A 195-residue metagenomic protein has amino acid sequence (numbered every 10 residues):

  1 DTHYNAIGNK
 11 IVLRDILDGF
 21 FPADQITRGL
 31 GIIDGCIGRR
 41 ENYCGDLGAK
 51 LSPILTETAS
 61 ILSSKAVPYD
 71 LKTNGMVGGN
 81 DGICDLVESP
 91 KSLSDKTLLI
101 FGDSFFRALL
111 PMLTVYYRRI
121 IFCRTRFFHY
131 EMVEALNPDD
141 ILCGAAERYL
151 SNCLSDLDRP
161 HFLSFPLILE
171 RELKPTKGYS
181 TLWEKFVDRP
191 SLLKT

Functional and structural regions predicted by a protein language model:
D1-T195: Extracellular glycan-modifying ectodomains
